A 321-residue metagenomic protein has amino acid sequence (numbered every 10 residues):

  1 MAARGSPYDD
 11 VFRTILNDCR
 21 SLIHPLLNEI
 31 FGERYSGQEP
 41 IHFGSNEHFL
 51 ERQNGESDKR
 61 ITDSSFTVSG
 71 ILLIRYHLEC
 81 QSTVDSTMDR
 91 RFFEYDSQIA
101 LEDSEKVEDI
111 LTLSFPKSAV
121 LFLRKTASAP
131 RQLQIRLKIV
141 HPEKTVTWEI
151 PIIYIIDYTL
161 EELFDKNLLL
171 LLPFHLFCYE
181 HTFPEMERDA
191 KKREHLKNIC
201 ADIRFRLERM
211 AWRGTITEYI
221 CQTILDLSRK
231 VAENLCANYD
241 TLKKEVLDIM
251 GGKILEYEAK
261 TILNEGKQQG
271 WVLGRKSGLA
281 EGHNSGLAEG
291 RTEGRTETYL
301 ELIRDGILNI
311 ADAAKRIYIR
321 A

Functional and structural regions predicted by a protein language model:
M1-L170, C178: Accessory alpha/beta interaction modules
A2, T67-Q81, E105, F183-A321: Short, charged alpha-helical interaction segments and adjacent helix-coil junctions
E33-S36, H48, I99, D109 (+8 more regions): Short, surface-exposed, charged/polar-biased interaction segments
I155-I199, I203: Acidic/Ser/Thr-rich, low-complexity mid-to-C-terminal regulatory regions of eukaryotic proteins
